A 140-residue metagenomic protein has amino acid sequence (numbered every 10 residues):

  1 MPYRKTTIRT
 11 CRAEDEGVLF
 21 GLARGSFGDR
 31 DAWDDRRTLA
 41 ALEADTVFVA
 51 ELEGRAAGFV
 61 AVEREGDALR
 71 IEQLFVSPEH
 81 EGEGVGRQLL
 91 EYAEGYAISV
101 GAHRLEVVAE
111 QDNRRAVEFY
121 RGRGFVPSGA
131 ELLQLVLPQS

Functional and structural regions predicted by a protein language model:
P2-E72, S77-E79, L90-Y92, Y96 (+2 more regions): Acetyl-CoA-dependent GNAT
E81, V107-A116, L133-Q139: Conserved beta-strand-loop-alpha-helix junction that forms the acyl-donor binding cleft
G84: Glycine-rich phosphate-binding loop
R87, S99, Q111-G129: Conserved active-site alpha-helix within GNAT-family acetyltransferase domains
A97-V108: Conserved GNAT acetyl-CoA-binding A-motif
